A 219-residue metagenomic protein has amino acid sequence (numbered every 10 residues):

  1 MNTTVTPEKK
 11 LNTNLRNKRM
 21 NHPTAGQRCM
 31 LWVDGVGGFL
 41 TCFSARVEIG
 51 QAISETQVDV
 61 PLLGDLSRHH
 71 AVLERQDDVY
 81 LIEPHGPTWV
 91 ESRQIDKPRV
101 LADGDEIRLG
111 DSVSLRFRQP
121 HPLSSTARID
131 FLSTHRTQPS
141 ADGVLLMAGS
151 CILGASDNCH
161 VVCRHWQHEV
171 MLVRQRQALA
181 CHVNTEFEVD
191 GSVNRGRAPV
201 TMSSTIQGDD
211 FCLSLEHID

Functional and structural regions predicted by a protein language model:
M1-E48: Hydrophobic, helix-prone linear segments
M20-V36, Q57-G64, G110, H121-S125: N-terminal short leaders/motifs
Q27, I107, S125-S133, A180-V183 (+1 more regions): Short, hydrophobic/proline-enriched secondary-structure or compact coil segments at domain edges
W32-G35, F131-P139: Short, solvent-exposed loop/edge segments of extracellular or virion-exposed proteins
G35-G37, G110-S112, G208-C212: Glycine-centered tight beta-turn/hairpin loop motif at sheet-sheet or coil-to-beta transitions
T41-G104, A141-D210: Forkhead-associated
A102-L123: Short, structured interface segments
R116-H135, S214-D219: Short, compositionally biased
